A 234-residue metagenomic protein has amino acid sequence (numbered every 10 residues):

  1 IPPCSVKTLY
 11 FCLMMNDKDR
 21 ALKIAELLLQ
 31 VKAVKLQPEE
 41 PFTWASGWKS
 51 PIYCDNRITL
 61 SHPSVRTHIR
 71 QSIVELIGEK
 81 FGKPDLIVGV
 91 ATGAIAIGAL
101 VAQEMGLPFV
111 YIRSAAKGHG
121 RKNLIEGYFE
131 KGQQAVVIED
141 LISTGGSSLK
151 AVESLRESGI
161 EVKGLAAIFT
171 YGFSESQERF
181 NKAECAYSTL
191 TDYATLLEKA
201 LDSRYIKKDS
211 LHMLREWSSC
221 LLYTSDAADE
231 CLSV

Functional and structural regions predicted by a protein language model:
I1-K7: Extreme N-terminal basic, low-complexity initiation segments that serve as generic localization/processing leaders
M15-F81: Active-site-facing substrate-recognition patch
L60, S64-L124: Conserved PRPP/pyrophosphate-binding segment of the phosphoribosyltransferase/PRPP-pathway fold
I112, A116-E198: PRPP/pyrophosphate-binding module of the type I phosphoribosyltransferase fold
S148-A151, L196-E216: A charged, well-structured terminal subsegment
Y223-A228: Conserved small/polar residues in nucleotide/adenosyl-binding loops
